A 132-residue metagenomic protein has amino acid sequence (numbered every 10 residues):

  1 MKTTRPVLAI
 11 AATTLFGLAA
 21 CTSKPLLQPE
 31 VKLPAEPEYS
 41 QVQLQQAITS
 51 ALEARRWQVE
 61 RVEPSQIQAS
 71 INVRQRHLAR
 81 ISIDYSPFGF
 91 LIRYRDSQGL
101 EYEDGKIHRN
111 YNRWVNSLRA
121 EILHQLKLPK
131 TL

Functional and structural regions predicted by a protein language model:
M1-I10: Bacterial N-terminal signal peptides that target proteins for export
G17-A20: C-terminal motif of bacterial Sec signal peptides marking the signal peptidase cleavage site
T22-L132: Ser/Thr-rich, low-complexity intrinsically disordered terminal regions
